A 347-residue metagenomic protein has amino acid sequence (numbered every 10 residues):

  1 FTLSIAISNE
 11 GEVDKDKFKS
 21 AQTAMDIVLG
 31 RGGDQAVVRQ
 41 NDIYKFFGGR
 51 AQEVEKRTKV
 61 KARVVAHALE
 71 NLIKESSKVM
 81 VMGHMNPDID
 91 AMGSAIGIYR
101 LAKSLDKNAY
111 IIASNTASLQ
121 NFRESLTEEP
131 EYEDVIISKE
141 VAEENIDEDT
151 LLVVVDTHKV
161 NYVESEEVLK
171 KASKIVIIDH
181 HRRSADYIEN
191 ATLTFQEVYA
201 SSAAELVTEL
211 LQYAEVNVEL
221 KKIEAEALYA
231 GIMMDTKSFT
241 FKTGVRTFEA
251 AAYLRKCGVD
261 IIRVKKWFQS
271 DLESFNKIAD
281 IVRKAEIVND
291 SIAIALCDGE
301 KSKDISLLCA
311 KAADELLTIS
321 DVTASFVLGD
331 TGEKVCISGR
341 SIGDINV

Functional and structural regions predicted by a protein language model:
T2-Q22, D34-Q40: A short glycine-enriched loop-to-beta-strand structural element that forms part of the catalytic core of nucleotide
T2-S4, K78, K174: Residues that mark the start of a beta-strand
A6, V37, V153, K174-I178 (+3 more regions): Hydrophobic/aromatic beta-strand patches that form the interior of the parallel beta-sheet core in alpha/beta enzyme
S20, A24, L206-E209: Alpha-helical scaffold elements adjacent to nucleotide-binding pockets in ATP/GTP-utilizing enzyme cores
A24-V60: Helix-enriched interaction subdomains in cytosolic or periplasmic regions, typified by TIR/SEFIR signaling/NADase cores
R57, K61-I89, G93-P130, I137-T150 (+1 more regions): Hydrophobic helix-and-loop "lid/oligomerization" segment in the mid-to-C-terminal part of catalytic domains
P130, I136-N190: Active-site cofactor/cluster-binding pocket
H180-A251: Short alpha-helices
